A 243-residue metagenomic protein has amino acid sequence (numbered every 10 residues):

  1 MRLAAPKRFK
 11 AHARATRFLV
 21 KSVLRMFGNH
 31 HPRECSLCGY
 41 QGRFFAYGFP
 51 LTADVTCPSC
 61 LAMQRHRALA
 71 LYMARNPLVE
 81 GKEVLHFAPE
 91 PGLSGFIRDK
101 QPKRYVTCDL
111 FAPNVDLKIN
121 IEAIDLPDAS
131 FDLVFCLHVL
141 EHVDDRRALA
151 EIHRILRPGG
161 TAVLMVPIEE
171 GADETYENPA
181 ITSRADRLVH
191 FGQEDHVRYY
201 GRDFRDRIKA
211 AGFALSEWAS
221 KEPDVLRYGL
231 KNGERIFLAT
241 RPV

Functional and structural regions predicted by a protein language model:
M1-E34: Membrane-proximal basic amphipathic "stem/tether" segments
C35-C38, C57-C60: Short cysteine-rich clusters marking metal-coordination/redox-active sites
G42, Q64: Cys/His-rich microdomains that often coordinate metals
A46-D54: Short linker/helix segments within small regulatory modules
V79-P179, R202-I208, I236-P242: Conserved SAM-binding loop
P167-V197: Short, glycine-/aromatic-enriched active-site segment of Class I SAM-dependent methyltransferases
G192-W218: Short alpha-helix
A211-V243: Core SAM-dependent methyltransferase catalytic element
